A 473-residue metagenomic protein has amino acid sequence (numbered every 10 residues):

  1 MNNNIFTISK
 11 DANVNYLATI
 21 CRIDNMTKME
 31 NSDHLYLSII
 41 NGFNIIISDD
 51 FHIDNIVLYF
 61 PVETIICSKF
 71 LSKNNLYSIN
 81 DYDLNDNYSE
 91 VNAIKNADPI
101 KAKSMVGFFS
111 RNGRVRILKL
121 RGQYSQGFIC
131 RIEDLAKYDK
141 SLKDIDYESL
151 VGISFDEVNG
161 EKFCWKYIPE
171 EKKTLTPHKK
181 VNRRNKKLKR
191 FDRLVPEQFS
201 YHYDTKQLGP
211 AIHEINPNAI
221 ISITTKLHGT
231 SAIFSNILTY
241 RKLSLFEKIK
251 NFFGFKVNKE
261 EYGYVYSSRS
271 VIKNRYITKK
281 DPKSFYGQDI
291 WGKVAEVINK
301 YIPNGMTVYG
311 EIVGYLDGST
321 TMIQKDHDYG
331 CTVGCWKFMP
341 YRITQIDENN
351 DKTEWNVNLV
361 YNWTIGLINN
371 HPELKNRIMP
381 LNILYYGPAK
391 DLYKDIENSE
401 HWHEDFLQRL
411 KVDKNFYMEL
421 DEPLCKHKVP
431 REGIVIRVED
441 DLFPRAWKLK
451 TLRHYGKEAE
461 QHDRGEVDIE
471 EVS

Functional and structural regions predicted by a protein language model:
N2-S473: Core nucleotide-handling region used for phosphoryl-transfer chemistry
